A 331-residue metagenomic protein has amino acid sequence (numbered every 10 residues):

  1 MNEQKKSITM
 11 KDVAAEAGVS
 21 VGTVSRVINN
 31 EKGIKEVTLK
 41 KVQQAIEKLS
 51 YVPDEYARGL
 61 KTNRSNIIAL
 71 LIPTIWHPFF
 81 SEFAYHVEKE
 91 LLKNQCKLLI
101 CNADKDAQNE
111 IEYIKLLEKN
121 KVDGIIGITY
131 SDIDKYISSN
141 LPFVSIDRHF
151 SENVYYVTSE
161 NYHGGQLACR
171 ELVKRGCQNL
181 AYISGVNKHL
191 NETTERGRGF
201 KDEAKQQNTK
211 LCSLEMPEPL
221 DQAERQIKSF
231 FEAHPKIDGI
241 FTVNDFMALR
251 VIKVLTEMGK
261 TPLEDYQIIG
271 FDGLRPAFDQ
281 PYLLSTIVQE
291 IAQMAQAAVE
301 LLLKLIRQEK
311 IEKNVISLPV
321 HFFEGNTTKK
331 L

Functional and structural regions predicted by a protein language model:
M1-R64, K329: N-terminal helix-turn-helix DNA-binding module of bacterial transcription factors
M1-T9, N63-R170, F230-E232, K236: Alpha-helical recognition/docking segments in bacterial nutrient-uptake and carbohydrate-utilization systems
K41, F79-K93, G164-L167, N191-K210 (+4 more regions): Short, solvent-exposed amphipathic alpha-helices that sit in or adjacent to ligand/effector-binding or catalytic
I100-A107, L211-D221: Short beta->alpha junction loops
V157-Y182, D221-K228, A248, Q289-R307: Hydrophobic alpha-helical segments within soluble ligand-binding/sensing domains
A168-L214, K310, N314-K330: An alpha-beta-alpha
K228, A233-G239, N244-L331: Flexible loop/turn connectors
